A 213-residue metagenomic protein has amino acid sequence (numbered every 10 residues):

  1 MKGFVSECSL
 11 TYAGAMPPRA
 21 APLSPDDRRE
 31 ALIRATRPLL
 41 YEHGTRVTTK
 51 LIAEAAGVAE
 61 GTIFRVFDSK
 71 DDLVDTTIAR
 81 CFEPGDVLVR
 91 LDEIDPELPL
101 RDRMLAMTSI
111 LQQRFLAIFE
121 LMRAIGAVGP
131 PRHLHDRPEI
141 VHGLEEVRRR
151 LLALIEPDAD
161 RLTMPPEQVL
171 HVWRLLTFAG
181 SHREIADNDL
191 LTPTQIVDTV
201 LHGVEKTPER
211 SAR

Functional and structural regions predicted by a protein language model:
M1-A55, D71-D72: Basic, helix-initiating cap at the start of DNA-binding domains
R34, R101-E120, T194-H202: Amphipathic alpha-helical segments that line or abut small-molecule/effector binding pockets and mediate allosteric
A35-L39, T76, I110, L176: Short amphipathic alpha-helical elements of helix-turn-helix/winged-helix folds
L40, V74-C81, I118: Alpha-helical DNA-contacting segments of helix-turn-helix folds
G57-F67: Short hydrophobic/aromatic patch on the recognition helix
A79-M107, L116: Amphipathic alpha-helical linker/stalk segments
R114-E120, A124, R132-D160, E167-H171 (+2 more regions): Amphipathic alpha-helical packing segments from all-alpha helical-bundle domains
P157, L175-A186, P193-E209: Conserved NTP phosphate-binding and transfer environment spanning the P-loop NTPase/kinase superfamily
